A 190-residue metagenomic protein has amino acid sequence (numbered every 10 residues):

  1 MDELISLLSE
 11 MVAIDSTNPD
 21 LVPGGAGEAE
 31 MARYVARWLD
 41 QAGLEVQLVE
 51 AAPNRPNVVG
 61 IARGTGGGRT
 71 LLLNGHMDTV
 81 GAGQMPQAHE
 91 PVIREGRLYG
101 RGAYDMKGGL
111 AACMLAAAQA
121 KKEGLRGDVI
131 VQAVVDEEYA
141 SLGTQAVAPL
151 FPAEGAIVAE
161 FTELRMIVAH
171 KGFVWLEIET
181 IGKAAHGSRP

Functional and structural regions predicted by a protein language model:
M1-R101, K122-L125: Acidic/His- and Gly-rich active-site-bordering loop/insert found across diverse amide/peptide-bond hydrolases
V12-I14, A159, A185: Single, functionally critical "micro-switch" positions that shape active/binding sites and transmembrane helices
Y104: Extracellular S/T/G-rich loop segment that most often corresponds to the catalytic His/Ser-adjacent loop
K107, A111-W175, E179: Acidic/histidine-rich catalytic neighborhood of metal-dependent amide-processing enzymes
G187-P190: Acidic-enriched catalytic cores of C-N bond-cleaving enzymes acting on peptides and small amides
